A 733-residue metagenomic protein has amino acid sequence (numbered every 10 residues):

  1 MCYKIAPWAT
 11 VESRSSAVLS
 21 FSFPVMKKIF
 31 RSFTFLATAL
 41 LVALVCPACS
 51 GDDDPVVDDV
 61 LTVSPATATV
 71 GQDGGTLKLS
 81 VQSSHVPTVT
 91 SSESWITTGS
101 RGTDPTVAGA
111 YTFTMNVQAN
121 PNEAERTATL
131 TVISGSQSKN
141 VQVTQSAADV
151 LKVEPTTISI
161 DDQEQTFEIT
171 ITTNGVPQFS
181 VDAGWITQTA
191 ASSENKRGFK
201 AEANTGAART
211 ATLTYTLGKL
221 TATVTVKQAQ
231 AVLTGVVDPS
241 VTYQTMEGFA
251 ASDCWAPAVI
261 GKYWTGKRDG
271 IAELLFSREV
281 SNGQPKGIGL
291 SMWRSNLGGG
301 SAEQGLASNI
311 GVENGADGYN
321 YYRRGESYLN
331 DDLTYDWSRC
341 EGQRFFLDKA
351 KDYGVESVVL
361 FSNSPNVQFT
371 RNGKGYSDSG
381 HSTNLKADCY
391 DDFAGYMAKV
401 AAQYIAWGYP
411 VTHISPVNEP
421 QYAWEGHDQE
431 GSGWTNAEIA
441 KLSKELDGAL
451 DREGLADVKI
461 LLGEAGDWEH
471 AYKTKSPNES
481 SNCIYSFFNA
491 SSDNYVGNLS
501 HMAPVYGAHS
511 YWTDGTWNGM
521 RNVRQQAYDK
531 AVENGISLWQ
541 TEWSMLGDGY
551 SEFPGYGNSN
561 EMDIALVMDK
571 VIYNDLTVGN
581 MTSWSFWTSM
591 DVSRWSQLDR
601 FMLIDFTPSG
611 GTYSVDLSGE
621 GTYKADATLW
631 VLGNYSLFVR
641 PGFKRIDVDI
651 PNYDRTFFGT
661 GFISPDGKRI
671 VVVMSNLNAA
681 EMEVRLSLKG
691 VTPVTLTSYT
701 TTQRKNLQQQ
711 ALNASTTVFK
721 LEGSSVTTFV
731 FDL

Functional and structural regions predicted by a protein language model:
I5, T38-T67, G135-K152, G218-T225 (+1 more regions): Bacterial Sec-dependent N-terminal signal peptides
V60-T62, Q82-T114, N174-G198: Surface-exposed binding patches on compact interaction domains or structured appendages
F113, A124-G135, A207-G218: A short beta-strand micro-motif common to beta-rich folds, especially ectodomain repeats
D238-V411, E430-A440, K444, G448: N-terminal catalytic cores of secreted or lumenal carbohydrate-active enzymes
G433-V571, V578: Noncatalytic carbohydrate-binding groove/subsite architecture in carbohydrate-active enzymes
Q540-N634, I646-N652: Aromatic/acidic polysaccharide-binding cleft in carbohydrate-active enzymes
P651-T692, S724: Carbohydrate-binding surface patches
L712-L733: C-terminal beta-strand-rich structural cap/linker in extracellular carbohydrate-active enzymes
